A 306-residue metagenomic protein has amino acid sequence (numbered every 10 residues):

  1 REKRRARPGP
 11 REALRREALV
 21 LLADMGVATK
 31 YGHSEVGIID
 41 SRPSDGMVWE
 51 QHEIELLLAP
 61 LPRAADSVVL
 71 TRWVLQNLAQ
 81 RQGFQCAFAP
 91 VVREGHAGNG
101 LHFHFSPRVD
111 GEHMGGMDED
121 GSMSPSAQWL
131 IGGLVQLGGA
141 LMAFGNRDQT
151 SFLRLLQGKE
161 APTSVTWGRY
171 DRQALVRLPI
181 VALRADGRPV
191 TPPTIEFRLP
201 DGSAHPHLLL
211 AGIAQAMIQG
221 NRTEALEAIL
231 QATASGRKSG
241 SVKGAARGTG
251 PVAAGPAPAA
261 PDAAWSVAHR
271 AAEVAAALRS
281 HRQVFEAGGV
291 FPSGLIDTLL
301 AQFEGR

Functional and structural regions predicted by a protein language model:
R1-R306: Glycine-rich, acidic/polar active-site loops that bind/position phosphate-bearing ligands
